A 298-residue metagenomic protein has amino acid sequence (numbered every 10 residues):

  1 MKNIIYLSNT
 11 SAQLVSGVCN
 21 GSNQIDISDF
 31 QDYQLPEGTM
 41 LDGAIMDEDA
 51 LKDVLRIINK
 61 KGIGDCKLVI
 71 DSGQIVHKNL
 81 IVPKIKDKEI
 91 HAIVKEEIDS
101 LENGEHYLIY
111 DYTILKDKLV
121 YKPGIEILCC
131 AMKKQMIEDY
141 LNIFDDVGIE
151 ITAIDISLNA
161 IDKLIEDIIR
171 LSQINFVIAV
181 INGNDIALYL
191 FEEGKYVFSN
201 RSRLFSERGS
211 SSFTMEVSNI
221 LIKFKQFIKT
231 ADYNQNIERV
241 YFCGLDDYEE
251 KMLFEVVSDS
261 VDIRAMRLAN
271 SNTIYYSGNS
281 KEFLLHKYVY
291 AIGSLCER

Functional and structural regions predicted by a protein language model:
M1-E97, K116-D117, P123, I137-E138 (+1 more regions): Non-catalytic, solvent-exposed interaction/assembly segments
K2-S28, K122-F224: Small-residue (GG/TT-enriched) beta-loop-alpha framework at ligand/catalytic clefts
D53-C66, F224-R239: Phosphate/pyrophosphate-binding loops at sites that engage ATP/ADP/AMP, CoA/4′-phosphopantetheine, polyphosphate
I70-E166, N270-I274: Active-site neighborhood for divalent-cation/phosphate handling
I70-S72, V240-D247, L268-N270: Glycine-rich beta-strand-to-loop/alpha-helix junction loops that act as flexible
V217-D232, Y248, M252: A short, acidic, amphipathic alpha-helical segment used as a generic capping/interface helix at domain edges
I237-S260: Glycine-rich phosphate-binding loops at beta-strand->alpha-helix junctions
R267-R298: Glycine-rich phosphate-binding/hydrolytic loop that grips phosphoryl groups
